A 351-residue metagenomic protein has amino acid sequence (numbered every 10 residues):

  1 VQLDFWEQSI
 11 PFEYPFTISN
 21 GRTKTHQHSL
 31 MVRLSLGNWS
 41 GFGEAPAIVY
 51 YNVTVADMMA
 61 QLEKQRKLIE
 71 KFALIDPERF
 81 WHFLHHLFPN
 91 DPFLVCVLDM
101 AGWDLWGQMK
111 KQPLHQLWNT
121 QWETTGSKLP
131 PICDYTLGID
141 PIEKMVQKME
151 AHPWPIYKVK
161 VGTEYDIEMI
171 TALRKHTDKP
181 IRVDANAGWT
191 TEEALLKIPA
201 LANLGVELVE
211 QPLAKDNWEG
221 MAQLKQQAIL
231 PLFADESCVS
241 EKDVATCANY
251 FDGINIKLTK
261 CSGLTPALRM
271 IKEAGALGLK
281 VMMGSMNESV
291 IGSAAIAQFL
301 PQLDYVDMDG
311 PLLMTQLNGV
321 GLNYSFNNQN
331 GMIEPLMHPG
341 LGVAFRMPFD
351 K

Functional and structural regions predicted by a protein language model:
V1-E7, G21, Q108, Q112-P131 (+1 more regions): N-terminal amphipathic alpha-helix/helix-capping segment at the start of soluble metabolic enzymes
L3-F12, K24, S29, G37 (+1 more regions): Flexible C-terminal active-site loop/helix
F5, L34-L36, S40-M109: Metal- or metallocofactor-binding catalytic centers and their adjacent structured scaffolds across diverse enzyme
I10-I18, G205: Short Pro/Gly-enriched beta-strand edge/turn motifs at strand-loop
V32, N38, L98, K111 (+7 more regions): Conserved, mostly hydrophobic/aromatic
G41-G43, P131-L137, P155-V159, I181-A185 (+5 more regions): Hydrophobic faces of well-ordered beta-strands that scaffold small-molecule active sites in alpha/beta enzyme cores
Q112-A228: Metal-dependent enolase-superfamily TIM-barrel catalytic cores that perform enediolate-based chemistry
D216-M221, Q227-D309: Catalytic alpha/beta core domains of metabolic enzymes, predominantly
